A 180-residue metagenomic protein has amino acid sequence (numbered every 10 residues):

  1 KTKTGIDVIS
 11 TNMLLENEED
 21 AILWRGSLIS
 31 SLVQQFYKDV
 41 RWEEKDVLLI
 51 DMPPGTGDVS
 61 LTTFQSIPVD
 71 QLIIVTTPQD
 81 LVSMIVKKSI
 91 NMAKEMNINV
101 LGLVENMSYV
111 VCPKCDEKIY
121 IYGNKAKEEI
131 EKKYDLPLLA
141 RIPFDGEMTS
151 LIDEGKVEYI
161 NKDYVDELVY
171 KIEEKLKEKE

Functional and structural regions predicted by a protein language model:
K1-D46, K114, G146-Y159: P-loop/Walker-type NTP enzyme "switch/lid" segment
I9, V33, D51, V86 (+3 more regions): Residue-level signature of catalytic and energy-coupling elements of molecular machines, predominantly ATP/GTP-dependent
I9, V33, M52, Q65 (+2 more regions): Glycine-rich phosphate-binding loops of nucleotide-dependent enzymes
M13, P54, Y109: Short, glycine/acidic-enriched loop or turn micro-motifs at the edges of active sites
Q35-E44, S60-L81: Inter-motif core of Ras-like GTPase G domains
M52-S60, V82-I85: Short glycine/serine/threonine-rich phosphate/pyrophosphate-binding segments that cradle anionic phosphate groups
V69-L103: Helical hairpin unit composed of two closely spaced alpha helices linked by a short loop
I90-E180: C-terminal lobe/tail of nucleotide-utilizing enzymes
